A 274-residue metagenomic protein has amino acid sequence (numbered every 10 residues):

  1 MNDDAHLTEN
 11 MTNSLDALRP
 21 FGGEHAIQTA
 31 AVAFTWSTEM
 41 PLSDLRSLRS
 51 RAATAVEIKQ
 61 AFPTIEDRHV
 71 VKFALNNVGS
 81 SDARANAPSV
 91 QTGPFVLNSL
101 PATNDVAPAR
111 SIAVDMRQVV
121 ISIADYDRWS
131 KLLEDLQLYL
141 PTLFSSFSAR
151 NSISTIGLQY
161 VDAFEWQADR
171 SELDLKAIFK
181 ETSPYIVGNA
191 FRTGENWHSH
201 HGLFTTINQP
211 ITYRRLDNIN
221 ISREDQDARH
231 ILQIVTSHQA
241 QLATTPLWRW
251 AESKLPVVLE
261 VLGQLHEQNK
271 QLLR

Functional and structural regions predicted by a protein language model:
N2-V114: N-terminal low-complexity, intrinsically disordered segments
A17-R19, S89-T103, A107, S111 (+1 more regions): Aromatic/basic-lined ligand-recognition segments that form π-stacking hydrophobic pockets flanked by Lys/Arg to engage
A26-A33, A109-Y126, S152-V161, I231-R249: Glycine-rich, often proline-containing surface loops adjacent to acidic residues and nearby aromatics that form
T38-M40, Q118-S130, F164, S253-V257: A generic structural motif
S50, R128-D135, Y139, V257 (+1 more regions): Short amphipathic alpha-helical segments
N104-F147: Hydrophobic alpha-helical segments and helix pairs
S130-L133, L140-E172: Surface-exposed beta-loop interaction hotspot
I234-R274: Long, compositionally biased interface segments
